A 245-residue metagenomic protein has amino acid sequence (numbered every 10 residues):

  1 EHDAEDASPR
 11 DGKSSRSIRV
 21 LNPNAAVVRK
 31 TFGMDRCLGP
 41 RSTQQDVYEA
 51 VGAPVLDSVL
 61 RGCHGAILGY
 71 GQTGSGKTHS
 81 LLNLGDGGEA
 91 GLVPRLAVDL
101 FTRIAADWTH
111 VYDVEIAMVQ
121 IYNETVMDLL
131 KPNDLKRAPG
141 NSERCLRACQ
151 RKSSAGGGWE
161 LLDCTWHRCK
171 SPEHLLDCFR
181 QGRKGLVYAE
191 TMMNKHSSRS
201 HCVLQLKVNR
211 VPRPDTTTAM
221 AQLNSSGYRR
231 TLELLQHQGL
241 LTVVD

Functional and structural regions predicted by a protein language model:
S8, G12-D245: P-loop NTPase motor catalytic core
